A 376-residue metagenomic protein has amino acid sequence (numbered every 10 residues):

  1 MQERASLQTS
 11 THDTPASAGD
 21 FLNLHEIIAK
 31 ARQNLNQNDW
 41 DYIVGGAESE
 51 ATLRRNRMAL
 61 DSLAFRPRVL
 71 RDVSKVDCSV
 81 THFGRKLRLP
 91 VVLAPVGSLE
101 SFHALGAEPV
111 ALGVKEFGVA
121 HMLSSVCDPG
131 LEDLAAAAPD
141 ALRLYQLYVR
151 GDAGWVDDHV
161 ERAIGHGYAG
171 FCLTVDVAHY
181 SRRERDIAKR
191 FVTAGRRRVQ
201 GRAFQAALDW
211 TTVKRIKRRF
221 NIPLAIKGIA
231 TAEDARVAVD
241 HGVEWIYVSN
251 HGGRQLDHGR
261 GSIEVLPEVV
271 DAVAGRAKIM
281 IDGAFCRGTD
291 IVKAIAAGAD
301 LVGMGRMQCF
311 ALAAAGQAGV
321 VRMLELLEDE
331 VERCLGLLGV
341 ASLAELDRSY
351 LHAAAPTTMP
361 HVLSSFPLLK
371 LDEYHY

Functional and structural regions predicted by a protein language model:
Q2-G84, R183, V192-A203, A207-L208 (+2 more regions): An N-cap/entry alpha-helix motif that binds or orients negatively charged groups
L22, A47, A51-R55, L105 (+11 more regions): Conserved active-site and cofactor/substrate-binding residues in soluble primary-metabolism enzymes
L87-P129: Glycine-rich active-site/cofactor-binding loop and its immediate structural neighborhood
V92-S98, A141-Y148, R198: Short, basic, glycine/proline-bearing loop/turn elements
S98, A111-L112, D133-A137, G151-I281 (+1 more regions): Alpha/beta enzyme core
E116-A137, A141-V156: A gly/proline- and charged-residue-enriched helix-loop-helix capping module
K293-V320, A353-T357, K370-Y376: A compact, surface-exposed functional segment
Q317-T358: Internal helix-turn-beta structural module
